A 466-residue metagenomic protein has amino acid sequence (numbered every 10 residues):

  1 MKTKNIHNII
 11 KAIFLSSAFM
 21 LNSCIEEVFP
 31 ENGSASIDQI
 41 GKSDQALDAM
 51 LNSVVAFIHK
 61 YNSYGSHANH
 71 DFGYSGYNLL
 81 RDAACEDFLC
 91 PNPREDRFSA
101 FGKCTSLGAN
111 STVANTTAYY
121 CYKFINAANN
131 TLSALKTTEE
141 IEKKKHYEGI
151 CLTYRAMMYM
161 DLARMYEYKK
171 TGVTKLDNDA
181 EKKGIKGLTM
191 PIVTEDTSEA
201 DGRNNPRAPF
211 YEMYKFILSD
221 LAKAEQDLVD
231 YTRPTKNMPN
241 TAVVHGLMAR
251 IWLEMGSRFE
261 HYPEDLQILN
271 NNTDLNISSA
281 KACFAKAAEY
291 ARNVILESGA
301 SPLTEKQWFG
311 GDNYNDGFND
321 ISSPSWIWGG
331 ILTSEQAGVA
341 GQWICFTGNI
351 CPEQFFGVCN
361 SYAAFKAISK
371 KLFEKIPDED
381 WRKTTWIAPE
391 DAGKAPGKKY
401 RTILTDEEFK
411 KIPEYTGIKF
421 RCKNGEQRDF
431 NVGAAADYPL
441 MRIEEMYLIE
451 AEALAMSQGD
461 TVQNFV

Functional and structural regions predicted by a protein language model:
M1-A35: Bacterial Sec-dependent N-terminal signal peptides
C24-L79, T138, L332, V339 (+4 more regions): Membrane-proximal, proline-rich intrinsically disordered regions
D71-Y77, Y166-K186, D230-R250, M255-G348: Short, surface-exposed recognition loops and adjoining beta-strand edges that mediate ligand/DNA contacts, enriched
N92-Y168, R203-M213, L221-P234, F430-Y438 (+2 more regions): Conserved, well-structured interaction surfaces
I125-A128, Y214, L221, F284 (+3 more regions): Inward-facing hydrophobic residues that define packing positions of alpha-helical scaffold repeats
A208-E212, A300-T461: Elongated scaffold/linker segments in the mid-to-C-terminal portions of large proteins
